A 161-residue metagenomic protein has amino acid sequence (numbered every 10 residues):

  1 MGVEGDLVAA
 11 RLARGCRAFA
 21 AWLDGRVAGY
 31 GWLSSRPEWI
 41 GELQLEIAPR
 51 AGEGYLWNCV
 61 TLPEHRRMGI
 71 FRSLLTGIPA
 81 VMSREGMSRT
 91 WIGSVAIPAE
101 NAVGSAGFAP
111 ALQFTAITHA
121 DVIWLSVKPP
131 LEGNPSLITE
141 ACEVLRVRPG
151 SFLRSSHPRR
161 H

Functional and structural regions predicted by a protein language model:
M1-G5: Conserved GNAT-fold acetyl-CoA-binding loop/helix
D6-G54: Conserved acyl-donor/pantetheine-binding loop and adjacent beta-alpha core of acyl/acetyltransferases and related
P49, L56-R67: A short, internal acetyl-CoA/4′-phosphopantetheine-binding micro-motif in the GNAT/acyltransferase core
L56, A102-A109: Conserved active-site tyrosine of GNAT-family acetyltransferases
L62-S73, E85, E100-N101: Conserved glycine-rich acetyl-CoA-binding loop
A80-S83, G104: Non-catalytic positions within long, well-ordered alpha-helices that form the structural scaffold/packing of enzyme
M82-V95: Conserved GNAT acetyl-CoA-binding A-motif
A109-S126: Conserved catalytic-core motifs of GNAT/GCN5-like acyltransferases
